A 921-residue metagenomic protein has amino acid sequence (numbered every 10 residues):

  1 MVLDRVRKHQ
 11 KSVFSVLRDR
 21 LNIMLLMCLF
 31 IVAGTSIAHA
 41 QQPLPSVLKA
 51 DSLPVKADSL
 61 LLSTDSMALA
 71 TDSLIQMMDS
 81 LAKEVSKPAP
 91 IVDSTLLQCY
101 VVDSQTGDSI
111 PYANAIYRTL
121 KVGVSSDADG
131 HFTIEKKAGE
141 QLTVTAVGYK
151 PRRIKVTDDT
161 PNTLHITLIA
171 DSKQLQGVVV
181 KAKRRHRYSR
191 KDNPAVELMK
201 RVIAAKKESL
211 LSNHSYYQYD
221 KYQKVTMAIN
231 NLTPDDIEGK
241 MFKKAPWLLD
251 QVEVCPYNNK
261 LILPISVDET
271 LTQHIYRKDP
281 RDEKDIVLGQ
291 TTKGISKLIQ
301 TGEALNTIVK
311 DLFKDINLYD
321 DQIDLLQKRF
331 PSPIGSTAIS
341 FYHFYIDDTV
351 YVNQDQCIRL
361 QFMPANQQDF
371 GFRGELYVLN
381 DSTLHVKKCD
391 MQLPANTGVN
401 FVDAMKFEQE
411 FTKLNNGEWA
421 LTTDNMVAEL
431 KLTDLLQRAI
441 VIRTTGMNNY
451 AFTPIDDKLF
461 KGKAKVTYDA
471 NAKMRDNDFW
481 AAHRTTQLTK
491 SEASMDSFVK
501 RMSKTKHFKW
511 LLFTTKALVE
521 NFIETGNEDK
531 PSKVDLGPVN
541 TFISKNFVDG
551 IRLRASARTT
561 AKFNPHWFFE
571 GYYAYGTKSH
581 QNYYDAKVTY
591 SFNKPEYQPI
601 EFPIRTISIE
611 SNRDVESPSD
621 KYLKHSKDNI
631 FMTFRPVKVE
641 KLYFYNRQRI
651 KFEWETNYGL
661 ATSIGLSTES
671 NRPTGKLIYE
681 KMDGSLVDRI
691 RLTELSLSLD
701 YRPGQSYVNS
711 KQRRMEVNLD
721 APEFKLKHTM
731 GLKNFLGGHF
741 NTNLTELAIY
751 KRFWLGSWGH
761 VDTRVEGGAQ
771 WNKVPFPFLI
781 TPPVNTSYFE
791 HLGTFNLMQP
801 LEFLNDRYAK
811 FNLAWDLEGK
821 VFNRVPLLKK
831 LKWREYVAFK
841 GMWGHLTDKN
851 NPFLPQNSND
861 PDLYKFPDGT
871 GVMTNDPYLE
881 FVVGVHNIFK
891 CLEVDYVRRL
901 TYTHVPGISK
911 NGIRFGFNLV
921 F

Functional and structural regions predicted by a protein language model:
M1-S52, A57, T64, S94 (+7 more regions): Bacterial Sec-dependent N-terminal signal peptides
R5, F330, F452, G462-F921: Exposed, low-structure sequence patches enriched in small/polar residues
P45-L48, T71-P90, L97-Q105, A113-I116 (+2 more regions): Short, acidic, small-residue-rich periplasmic hinge/interaction motif at the N-terminus of Gram-negative outer-membrane
D51-S52, D58-S59, D65-S66, D72-S73 (+11 more regions): Coil residues (strongly favoring Ser/Thr
G107-P111, T133-E140: Short Pro-Gly-centered beta-turn/loop motif in secreted/extracellular proteins
A113-Y117, L142, V180, Y219 (+2 more regions): Hydrophobic beta-strand segments
L120-H131: Short, acidic Ser/Thr/Gly-rich low-complexity loop/linker segments typical of extracellular and cell-surface proteins
R184-C357, M363-G371, T433-G537, T541-S544 (+6 more regions): Structured extracytoplasmic
